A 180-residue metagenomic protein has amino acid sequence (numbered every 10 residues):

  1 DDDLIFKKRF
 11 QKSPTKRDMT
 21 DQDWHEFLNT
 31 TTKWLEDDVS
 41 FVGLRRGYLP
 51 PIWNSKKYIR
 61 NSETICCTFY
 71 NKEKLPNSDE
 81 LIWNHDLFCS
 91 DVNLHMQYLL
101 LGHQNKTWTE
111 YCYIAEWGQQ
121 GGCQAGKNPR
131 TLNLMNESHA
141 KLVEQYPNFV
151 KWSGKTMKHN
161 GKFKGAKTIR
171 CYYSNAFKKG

Functional and structural regions predicted by a protein language model:
D1-D3: A structural/positional concept
I5-V92, L100, F177: Conserved catalytic core of nucleotide-sugar-dependent glycosyltransferases
D86-G180: C-terminal catalytic/acceptor-binding lobe
